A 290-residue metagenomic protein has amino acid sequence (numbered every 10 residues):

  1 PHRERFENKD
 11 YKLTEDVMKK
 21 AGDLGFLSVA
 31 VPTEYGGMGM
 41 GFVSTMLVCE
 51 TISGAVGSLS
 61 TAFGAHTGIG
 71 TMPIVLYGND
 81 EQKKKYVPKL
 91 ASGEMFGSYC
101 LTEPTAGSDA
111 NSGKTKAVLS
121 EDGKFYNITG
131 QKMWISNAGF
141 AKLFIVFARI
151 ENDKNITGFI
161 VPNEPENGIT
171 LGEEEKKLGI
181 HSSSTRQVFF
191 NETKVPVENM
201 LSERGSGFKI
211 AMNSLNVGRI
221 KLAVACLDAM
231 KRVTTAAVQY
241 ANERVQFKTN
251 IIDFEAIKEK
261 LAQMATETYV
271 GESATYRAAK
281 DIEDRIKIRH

Functional and structural regions predicted by a protein language model:
P1-G64, D80-F96, S108, L119 (+3 more regions): Amphipathic, small/basic residue-rich leader segments at the start of a protein or domain
H2-K9, N242, Q246, Y269-H290: C-terminal helix-coil-helix/basic helical segment that borders enzyme active sites and/or dimer interfaces and provides
G25, C49-S53, A148-E151, V161-E166 (+1 more regions): Short Ser/Thr-interspersed hydrophobic loop/turn segments at strand-loop and sheet-helix junctions that line or gate
M40, D109-N111, N137-A141, K154-N155 (+2 more regions): Short glycine/proline-enriched turns and hinge-like loops at secondary-structure junctions
G54-G57, A106, M133-G139: Glycine-rich phosphate/pyrophosphate-binding beta-alpha loops
P104-K114: Active-site-adjacent elements of ketosynthase-type condensing enzymes
K124-T170: A short core secondary-structure module
T170-E272: Glycine-rich beta->alpha junctions and the first turn(s) of the following alpha-helix
